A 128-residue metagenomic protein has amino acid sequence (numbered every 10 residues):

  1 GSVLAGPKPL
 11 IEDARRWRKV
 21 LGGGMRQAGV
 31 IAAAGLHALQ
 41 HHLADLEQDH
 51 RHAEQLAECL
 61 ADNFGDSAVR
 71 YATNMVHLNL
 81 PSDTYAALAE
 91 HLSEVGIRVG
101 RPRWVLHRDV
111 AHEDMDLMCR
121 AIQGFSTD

Functional and structural regions predicted by a protein language model:
G1-L78, S82: Active-site C-terminal subdomain of aminotransferase-like
E54, E58-D128: Conserved C-terminal alpha-helix-loop-beta "cap" of PLP-dependent enzymes that closes/shapes the active-site mouth
